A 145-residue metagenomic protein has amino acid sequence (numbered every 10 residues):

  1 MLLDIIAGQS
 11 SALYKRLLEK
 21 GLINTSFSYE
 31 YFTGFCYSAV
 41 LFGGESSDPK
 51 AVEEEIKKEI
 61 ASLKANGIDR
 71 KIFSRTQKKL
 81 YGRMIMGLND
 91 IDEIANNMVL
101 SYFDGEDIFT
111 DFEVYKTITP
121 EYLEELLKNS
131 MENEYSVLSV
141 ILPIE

Functional and structural regions predicted by a protein language model:
M1-A12, R16, L41: His/Glu-based metal-binding/catalytic segments typifying zinc-dependent metallopeptidases
G8-Q9, Y29-G87: M16/insulysin-pitrilysin zinc metalloprotease superfamily fold
L17-K20, Y31-T33: Aromatic-anchored, glycine/proline-accented short structural segments that stabilize local strand-turns or short
K20-S28, E121-E124: Short amphipathic beta-strand starts and helix->beta connectors
L22-N24, Y37-A39, N133-S136: Active-site lining segments that contact anionic ligands and/or coordinate catalytic metals
G43, Q77-E145: C-terminal regions of mature proteins
